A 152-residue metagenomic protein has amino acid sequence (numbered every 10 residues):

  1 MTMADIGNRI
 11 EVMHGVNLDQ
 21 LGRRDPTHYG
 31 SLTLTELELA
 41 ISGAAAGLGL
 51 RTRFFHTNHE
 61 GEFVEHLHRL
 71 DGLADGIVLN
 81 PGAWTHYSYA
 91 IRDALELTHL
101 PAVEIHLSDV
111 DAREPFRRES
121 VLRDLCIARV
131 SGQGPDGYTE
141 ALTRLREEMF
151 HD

Functional and structural regions predicted by a protein language model:
I6-I10: Extreme N-terminal starter segment of soluble prokaryotic enzymes
V16-L18, G82-T85, S108-V110: Short glycine-rich anion-binding loops that position phosphate/pyrophosphate groups of nucleotides and phosphorylated
L21-T35: Glycine- and acidic-residue-enriched helix-capping/strand-helix junction motifs
R51-G61: Short beta->alpha junction loops
F63, P81-A90: Beta-alpha junction/loop-to-helix N-cap segments that form part of ligand/metal-binding clefts
R69, S88-L100: Short Gly/Thr/Asp-enriched flexible loops that form oxyanion-binding sites at enzyme active sites
L70-I77: Short acidic/histidine-rich motifs immediately flanking catalytic phosphotransfer sites in two-component signaling
V103, A112-D152: Short, glycine-/small-residue-rich phosphate/pyrophosphate-handling segment
